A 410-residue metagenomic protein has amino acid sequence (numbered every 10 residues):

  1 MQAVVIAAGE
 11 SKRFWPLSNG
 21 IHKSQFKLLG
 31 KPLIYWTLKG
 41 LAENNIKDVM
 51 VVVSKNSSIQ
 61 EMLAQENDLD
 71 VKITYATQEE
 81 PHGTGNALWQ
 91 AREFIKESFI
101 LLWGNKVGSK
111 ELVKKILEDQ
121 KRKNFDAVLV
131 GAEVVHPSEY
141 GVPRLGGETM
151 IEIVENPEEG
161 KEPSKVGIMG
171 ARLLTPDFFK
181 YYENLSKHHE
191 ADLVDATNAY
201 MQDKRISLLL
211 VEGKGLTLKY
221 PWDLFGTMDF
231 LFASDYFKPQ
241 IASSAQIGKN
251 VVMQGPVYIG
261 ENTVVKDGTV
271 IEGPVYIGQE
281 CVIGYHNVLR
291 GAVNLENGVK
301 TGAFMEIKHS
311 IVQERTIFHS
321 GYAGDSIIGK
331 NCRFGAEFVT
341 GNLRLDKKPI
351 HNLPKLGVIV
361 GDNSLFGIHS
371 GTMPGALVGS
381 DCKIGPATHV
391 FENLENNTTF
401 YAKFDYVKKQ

Functional and structural regions predicted by a protein language model:
M1-E61, V71-I73, Q78, V113 (+1 more regions): N-terminal glycine-rich phosphate-binding loop and ensuing alpha1 helix
I59-Q60, A64-G147: Conserved beta-loop-beta/alpha segment of the NTase-like Rossmann-fold superfamily that binds/positions NTPs
I100, E118-K121, T149-A233: Catalytic-core segments of class I nucleotidyltransferases/pyrophosphorylases that form NMP-activated intermediates
K187-E190, N198-V288: Extended, small-residue-rich solenoid/repeat segments and analogous flexible loops that form exposed scaffolds
T301-Q410: Glycine-rich hexapeptide-repeat left-handed beta-helix
